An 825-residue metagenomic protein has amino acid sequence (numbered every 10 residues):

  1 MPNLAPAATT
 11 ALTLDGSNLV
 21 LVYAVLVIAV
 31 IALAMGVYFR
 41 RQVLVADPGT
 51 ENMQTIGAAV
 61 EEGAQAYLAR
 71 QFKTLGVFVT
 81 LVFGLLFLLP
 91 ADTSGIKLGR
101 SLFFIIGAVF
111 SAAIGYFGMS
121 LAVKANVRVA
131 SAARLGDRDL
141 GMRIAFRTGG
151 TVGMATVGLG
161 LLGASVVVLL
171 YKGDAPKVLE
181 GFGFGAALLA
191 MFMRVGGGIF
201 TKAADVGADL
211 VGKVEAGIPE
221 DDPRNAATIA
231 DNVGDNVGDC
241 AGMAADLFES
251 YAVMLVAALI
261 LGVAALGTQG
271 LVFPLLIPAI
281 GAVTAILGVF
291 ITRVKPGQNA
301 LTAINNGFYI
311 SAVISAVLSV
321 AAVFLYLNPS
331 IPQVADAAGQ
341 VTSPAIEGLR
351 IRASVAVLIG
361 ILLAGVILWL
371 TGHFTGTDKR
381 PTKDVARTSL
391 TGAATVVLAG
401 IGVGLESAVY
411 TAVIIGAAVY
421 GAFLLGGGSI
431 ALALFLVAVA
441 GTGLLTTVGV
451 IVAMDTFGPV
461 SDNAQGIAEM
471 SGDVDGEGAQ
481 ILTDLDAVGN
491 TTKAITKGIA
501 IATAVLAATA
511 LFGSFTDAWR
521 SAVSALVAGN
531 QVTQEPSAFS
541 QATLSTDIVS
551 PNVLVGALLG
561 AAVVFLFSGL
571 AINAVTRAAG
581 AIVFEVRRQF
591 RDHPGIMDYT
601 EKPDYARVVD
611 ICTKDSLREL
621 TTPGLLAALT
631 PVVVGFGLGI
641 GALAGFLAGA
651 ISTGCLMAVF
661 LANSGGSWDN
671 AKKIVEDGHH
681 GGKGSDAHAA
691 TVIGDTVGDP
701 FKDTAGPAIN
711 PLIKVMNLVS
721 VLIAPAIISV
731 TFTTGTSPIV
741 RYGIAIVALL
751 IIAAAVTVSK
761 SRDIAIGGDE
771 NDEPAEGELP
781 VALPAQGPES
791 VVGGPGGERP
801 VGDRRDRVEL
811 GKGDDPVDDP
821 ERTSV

Functional and structural regions predicted by a protein language model:
P2-L4, A8-R799, R805-V825: Hydrophobic packing and interface segments
